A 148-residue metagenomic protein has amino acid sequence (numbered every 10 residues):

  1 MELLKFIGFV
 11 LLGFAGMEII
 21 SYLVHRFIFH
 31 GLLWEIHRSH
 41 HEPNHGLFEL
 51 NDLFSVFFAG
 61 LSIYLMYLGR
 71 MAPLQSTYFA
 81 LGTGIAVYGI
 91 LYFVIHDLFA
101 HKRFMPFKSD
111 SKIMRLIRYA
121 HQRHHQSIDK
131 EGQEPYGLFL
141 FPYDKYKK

Functional and structural regions predicted by a protein language model:
M1-V10, L65-L81: Helix-coil boundary and interhelical linker segments in multi-pass alpha-helical membrane proteins
L4-K5, F9-W34, E49: Early transmembrane hairpin module of multi-pass membrane proteins
V10, F14-E18, V56, G60-I63 (+2 more regions): Alpha-helical transmembrane spans of integral membrane proteins, capturing the lipid-embedded, hydrophobic core of TM
A15-F29, I85-K102: Transmembrane alpha-helical segments that form the membrane-embedded catalytic/substrate-channel core of multi-pass
H25, H37-H41, H96, H121-H125: Histidine-centered divalent metal-coordination motifs
G31, H101-K148: Membrane-proximal soluble regions of multi-pass membrane proteins
L33-F58: Juxtamembrane helix-capping/reentrant segments at transmembrane boundaries
R70-I95, Y143-K148: Hydrophobic alpha-helical transmembrane segments and immediately flanking/interface helices in integral membrane
